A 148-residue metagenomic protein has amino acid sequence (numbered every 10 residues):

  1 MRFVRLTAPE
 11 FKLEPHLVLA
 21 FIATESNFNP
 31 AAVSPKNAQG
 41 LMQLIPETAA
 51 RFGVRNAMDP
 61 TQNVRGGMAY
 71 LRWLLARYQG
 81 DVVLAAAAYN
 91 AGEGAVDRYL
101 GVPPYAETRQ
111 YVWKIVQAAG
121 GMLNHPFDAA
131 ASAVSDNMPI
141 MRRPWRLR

Functional and structural regions predicted by a protein language model:
M1-R148: Catalytic glycan-binding domains that act on GlcNAc-containing polysaccharides
